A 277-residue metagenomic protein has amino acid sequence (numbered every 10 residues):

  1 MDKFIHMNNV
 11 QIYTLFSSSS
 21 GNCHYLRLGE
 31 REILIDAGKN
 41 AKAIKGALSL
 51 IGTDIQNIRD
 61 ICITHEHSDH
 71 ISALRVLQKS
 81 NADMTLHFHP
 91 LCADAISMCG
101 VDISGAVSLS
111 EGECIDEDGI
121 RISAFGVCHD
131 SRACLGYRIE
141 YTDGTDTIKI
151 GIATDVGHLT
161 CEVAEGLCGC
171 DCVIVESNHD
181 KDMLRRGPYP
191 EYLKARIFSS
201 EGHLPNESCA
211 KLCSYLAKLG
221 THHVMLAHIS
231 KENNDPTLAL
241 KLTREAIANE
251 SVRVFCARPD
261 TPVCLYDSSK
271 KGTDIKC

Functional and structural regions predicted by a protein language model:
M1-I51, L135-D155, C172: Conserved beta-strand hairpin/beta-sheet module of binuclear metal-dependent hydrolase folds, prominently
D2-I5, T237-C277: C-terminal regulatory/interaction regions
S20, H67-I71, D94-A95, S131 (+3 more regions): Active-site environment of divalent metal-dependent phosphoester hydrolases
I35-G38, I58-E66, H87-P90, G151-T154 (+3 more regions): Active-site neighborhood of phospho(di)ester-bond hydrolases with catalytic His/Asp-centered motifs
A41-F88: Active-site metal-binding motif and surrounding structural segment of the metallo-beta-lactamase
S72-A82, A95-C99, N234-K241: Metal-dependent catalytic neighborhoods of phosphoester/phosphodiester hydrolases
P90-D146: Metallo-beta-lactamase
C161-R258: Cap/insert and terminal regions of metallo-dependent hydrolase folds
